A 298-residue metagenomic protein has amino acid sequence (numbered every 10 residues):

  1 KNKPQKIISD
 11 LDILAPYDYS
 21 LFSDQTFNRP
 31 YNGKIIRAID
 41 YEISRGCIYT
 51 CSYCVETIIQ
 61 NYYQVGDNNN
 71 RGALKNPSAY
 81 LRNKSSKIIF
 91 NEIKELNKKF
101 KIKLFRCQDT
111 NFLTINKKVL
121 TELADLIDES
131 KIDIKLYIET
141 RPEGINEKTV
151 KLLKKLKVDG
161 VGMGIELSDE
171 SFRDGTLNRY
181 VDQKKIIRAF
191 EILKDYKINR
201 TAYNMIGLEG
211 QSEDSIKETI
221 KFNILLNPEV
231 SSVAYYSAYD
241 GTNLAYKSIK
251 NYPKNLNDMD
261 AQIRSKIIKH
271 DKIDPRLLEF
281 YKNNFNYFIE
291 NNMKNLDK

Functional and structural regions predicted by a protein language model:
P4-I7, S23-N28, A38-D40, N199 (+1 more regions): C-terminal accessory regions of radical SAM enzymes
Y19-R200, K221: Radical SAM [4Fe-4S] cluster-binding motif and immediate context
I48, S86, E209, P228 (+1 more regions): Proline-centered helix-kink/hinge sites
A79-N83, T114, Y180, G210 (+1 more regions): Charge-dense, low-complexity intrinsically disordered segments
R141-E143, S168-R173, L177-R179, F190-S215 (+2 more regions): Conserved strand-turn element in the central/C-terminal portion of the radical SAM core barrel that lines
